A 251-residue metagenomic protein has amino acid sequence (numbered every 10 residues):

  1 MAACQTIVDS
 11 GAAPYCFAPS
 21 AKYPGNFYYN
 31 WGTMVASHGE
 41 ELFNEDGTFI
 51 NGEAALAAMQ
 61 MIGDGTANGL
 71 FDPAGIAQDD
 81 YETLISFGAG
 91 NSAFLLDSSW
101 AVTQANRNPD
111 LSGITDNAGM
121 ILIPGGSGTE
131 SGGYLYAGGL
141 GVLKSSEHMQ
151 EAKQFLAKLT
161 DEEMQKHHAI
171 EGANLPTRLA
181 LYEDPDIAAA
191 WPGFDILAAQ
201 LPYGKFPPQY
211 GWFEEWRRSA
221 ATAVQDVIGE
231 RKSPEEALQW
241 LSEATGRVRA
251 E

Functional and structural regions predicted by a protein language model:
M1-T48, S92: Extracytoplasmic/periplasmic solute-binding protein
A2-S10, D46-I76, G119, I123: Glycine-centered hinge/linker elements that transmit conformational signals in sensory and ligand-binding systems
V8-Y23, D161-E171, R247-E251: Bilobed periplasmic-binding protein-like "clamshell/Venus-flytrap" ligand-binding domains
Y15-K22, H38-Q60, R107-G113, L122-S131 (+3 more regions): Short, solvent-exposed loop/beta-turn-alpha elements that line the ligand-binding surface or hinge of extracytoplasmic
Q60, D64-L70, R107-N174, T222 (+1 more regions): Extracytoplasmic/periplasmic substrate-recognition and gating elements
P73-G88: Short helix-initiation/N-cap motifs at beta->coil->alpha
A93-S98, Q104: Paired acidic/hydrophobic, glycine-rich loop segments that form the ligand-binding mouth/hinge of periplasmic-binding
A118-L122, A169-T222, D226, A250-E251: Long, aromatic- and glycine/proline-rich binding clefts that accommodate carbohydrate-like moieties
